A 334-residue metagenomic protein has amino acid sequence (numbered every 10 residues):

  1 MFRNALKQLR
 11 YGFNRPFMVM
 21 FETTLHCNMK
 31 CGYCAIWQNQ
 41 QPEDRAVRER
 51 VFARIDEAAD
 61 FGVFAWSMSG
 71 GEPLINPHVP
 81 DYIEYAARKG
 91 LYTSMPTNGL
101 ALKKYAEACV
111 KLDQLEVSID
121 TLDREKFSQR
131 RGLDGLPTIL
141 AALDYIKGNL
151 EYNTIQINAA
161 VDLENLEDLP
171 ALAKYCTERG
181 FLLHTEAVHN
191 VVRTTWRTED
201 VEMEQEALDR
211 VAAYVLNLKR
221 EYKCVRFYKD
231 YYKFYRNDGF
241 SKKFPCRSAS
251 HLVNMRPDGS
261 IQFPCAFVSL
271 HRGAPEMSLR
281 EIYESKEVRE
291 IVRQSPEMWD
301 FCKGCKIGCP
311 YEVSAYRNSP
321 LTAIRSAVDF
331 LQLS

Functional and structural regions predicted by a protein language model:
M1-Q114, E206, S326, L331-S334: Conserved alpha-helical substructure of the radical SAM core
F2-R15, W37, K243, S260-S334: Flexible mid-to-C-terminal extensions adjoining Fe-S/redox cofactors in radical SAM and related proteins
F17-M20, K229-Y235, V253-N254, S285-P296: Short, intrinsically disordered, charge-biased short linear motifs at domain edges
M20, T24-C27, G239, D258 (+2 more regions): Residue-level signal for mature regions of secreted extracellular proteins and peptides
H26, Y33, S248, G304-G308: Short, cysteine/histidine-rich loop/knuckle motifs that typically chelate Zn2+
N39, G71, D120, V188 (+1 more regions): Flexible loop residues that form catalytic and substrate-binding hotspots at small-molecule/glycan-binding clefts
A46, K89-Y92, E107, L112-Q114 (+3 more regions): Radical SAM enzyme [4Fe-4S]-AdoMet core and its adjacent flexible, acidic and glycine-rich loops/tails across
I75, R124, S314: Short glycine-rich, flexible loops that bind phosphorylated cofactors or substrates
